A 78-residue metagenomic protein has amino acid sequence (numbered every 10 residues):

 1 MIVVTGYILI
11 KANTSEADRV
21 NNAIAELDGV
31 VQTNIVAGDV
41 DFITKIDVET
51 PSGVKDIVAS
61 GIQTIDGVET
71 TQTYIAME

Functional and structural regions predicted by a protein language model:
M1-E78: A compositional/biophysical signature of low hydrophobicity enriched in polar/charged and small residues
